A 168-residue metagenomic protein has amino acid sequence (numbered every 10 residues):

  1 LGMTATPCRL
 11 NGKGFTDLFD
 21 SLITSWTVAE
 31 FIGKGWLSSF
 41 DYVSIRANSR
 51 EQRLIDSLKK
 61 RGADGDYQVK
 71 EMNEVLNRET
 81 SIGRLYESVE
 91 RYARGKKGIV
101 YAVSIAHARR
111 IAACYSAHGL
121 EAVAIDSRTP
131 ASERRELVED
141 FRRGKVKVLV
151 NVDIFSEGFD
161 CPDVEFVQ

Functional and structural regions predicted by a protein language model:
L1-V43: Post-DEXD/H (motif II) to motif III coupling segment of the RecA-like Helicase ATP-binding lobe
G2, G98-Y101, V123-A124, F166-Q168: Short catalytic-loop micro-motif centered on adjacent basic/acidic residues
A5-L10, E30-G33, R46-Q52, I105-A106 (+2 more regions): Conserved nucleotide-binding/hydrolysis micro-motifs of P-loop NTPases
G12-T16, A112-A113, D160-V164: Short amphipathic alpha-helical segments
E30-G83, S116-E121: Inter-lobe coupling/hinge segments of SF2-like helicase ATPases
G35, L149-V167: SF2 helicase motor core recognition
E71-H118: Conserved strand-helix element at the start of the C-terminal RecA-like helicase core
I99, H107-S156: Conserved helicase ATPase core of P-loop NTP-dependent helicases/translocases
